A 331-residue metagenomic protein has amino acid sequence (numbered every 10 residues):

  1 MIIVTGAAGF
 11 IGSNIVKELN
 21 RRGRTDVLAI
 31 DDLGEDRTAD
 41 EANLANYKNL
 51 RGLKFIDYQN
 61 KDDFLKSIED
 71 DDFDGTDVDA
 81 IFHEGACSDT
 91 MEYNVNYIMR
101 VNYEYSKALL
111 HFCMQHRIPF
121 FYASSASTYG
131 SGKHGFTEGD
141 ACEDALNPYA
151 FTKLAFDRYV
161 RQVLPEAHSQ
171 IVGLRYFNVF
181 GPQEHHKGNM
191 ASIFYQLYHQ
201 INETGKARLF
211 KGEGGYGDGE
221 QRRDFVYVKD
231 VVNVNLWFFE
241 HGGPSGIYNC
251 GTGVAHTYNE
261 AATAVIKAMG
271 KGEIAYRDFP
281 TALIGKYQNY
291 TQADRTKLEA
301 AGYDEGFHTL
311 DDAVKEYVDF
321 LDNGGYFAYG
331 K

Functional and structural regions predicted by a protein language model:
M1, T25-V27, P119, Q170: Residues at the starts of beta-strands that form the adenosine-phosphate
I2-R22: N-terminal Rossmann NAD(P)H-binding glycine-rich loop of SDR-like oxidoreductase domains
T5, I30, I81-G85, F120-A126 (+1 more regions): SDR active-site strand-loop-helix element
A29-F64: Glycine-rich phosphate-binding loop and adjoining beta1-alpha1-beta2 segment of Rossmann-like nucleotide-binding folds
G52-V101: NAD(P)H-binding glycine-rich loop region in Rossmannoid oxidoreductase-like domains and their noncatalytic homologs
R100, E104-A108, Q115, T128-G173 (+3 more regions): Catalytic helix-loop patch of NAD(P)-dependent Rossmann-fold dehydrogenases
H134, R158-W237, A264-I266: NAD(P)-dependent short-chain dehydrogenase/reductase
N202-K331: C-terminal substrate-binding subdomain of Rossmann-fold SDR/epimerase-dehydratase oxidoreductases
